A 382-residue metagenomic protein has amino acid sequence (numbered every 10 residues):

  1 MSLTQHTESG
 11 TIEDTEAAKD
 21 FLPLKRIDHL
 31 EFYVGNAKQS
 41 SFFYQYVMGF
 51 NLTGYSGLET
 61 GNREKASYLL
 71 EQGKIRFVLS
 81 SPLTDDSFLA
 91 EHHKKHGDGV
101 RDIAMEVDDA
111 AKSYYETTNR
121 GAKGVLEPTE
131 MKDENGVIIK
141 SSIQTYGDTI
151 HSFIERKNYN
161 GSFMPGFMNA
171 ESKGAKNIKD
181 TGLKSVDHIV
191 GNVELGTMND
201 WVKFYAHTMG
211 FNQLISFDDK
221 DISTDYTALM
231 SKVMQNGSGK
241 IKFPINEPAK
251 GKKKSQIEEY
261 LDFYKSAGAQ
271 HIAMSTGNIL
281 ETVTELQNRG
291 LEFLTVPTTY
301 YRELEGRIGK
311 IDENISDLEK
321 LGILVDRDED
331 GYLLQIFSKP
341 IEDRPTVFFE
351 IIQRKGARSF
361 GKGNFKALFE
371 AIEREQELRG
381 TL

Functional and structural regions predicted by a protein language model:
S2-D20, Q335, R344-L382: TerminUS-proximal long segments
S2-E171, H188, Q335-F337: An N-terminus-focused feature that recognizes amino-terminal "leader" regions
S9, L22-K25, E31-R76, N119 (+7 more regions): Core segments of cupin and vicinal oxygen chelate
T15, S87, S172-K176, D218-D219 (+1 more regions): Active-site-adjacent structural elements in folded domains
I27-V34, F50, L70, F77-L79 (+11 more regions): Short, structured motif recognition centered on aromatic/hydrophobic residues
S81, D98-I103, S113-D225, M230-K232 (+2 more regions): Extended catalytic-interface subdomain
S238-I257, K265: Active-site-adjacent "gating/activation" loops or surface patches in catalytic cores
I241-F243, K265-K339, V347-R354: Long compositionally biased, domain-poor regions of proteins
